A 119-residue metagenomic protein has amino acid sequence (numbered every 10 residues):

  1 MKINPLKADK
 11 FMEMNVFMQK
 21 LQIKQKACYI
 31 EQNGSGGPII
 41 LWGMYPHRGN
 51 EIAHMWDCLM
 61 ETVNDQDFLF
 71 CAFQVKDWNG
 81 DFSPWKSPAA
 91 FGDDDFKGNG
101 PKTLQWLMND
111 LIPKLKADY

Functional and structural regions predicted by a protein language model:
M1-Y119: Non-catalytic cap/lid and distal C-terminal segments of serine-dependent acyl enzymes
